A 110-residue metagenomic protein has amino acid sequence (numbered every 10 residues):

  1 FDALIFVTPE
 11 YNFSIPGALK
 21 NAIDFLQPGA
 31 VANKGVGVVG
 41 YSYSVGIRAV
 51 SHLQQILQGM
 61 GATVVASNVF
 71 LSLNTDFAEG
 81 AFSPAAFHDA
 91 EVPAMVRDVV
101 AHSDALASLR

Functional and structural regions predicted by a protein language model:
F1-G61: Helix-loop-strand module that forms the ligand-binding subsite of alpha/beta enzymes
T63-R110: Glycine-rich phosphate/pyrophosphate-binding loop and the adjoining helix
